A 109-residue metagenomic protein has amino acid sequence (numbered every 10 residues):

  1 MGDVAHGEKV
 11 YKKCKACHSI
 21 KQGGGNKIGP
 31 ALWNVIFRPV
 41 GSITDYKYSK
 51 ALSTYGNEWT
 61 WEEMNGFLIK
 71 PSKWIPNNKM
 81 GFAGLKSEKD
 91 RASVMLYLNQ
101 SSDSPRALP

Functional and structural regions predicted by a protein language model:
M1-Y11: Electrostatic cytochrome c docking/interface patches
K13-A16: Short, cysteine/histidine-rich loop/knuckle motifs that typically chelate Zn2+
H18-G24, F37-R38, N99: Detector for the c-type heme attachment site
N26-A31, P109: Short cysteine/histidine-rich zinc-coordinating motifs and their immediately flanking basic loops
V35, P39-S42, P71-I75: A short secondary-structure junction motif
S42-W59: Short Fe-S-cluster ligation motifs
E58-P109: C-terminal capping alpha-helices of c-type cytochrome domains
